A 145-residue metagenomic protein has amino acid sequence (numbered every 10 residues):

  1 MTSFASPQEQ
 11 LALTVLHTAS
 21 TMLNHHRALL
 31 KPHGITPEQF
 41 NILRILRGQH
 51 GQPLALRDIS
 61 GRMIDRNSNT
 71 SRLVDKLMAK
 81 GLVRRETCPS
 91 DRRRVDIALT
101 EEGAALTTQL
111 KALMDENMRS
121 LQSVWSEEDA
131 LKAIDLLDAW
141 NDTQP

Functional and structural regions predicted by a protein language model:
M1-F4, E127-P145: C-terminal regulatory/oligomerization modules of transcriptional regulators
M1-H33, K80: N-terminal leader segment of winged-helix/HTH proteins
T14, N41-I45, A105, K132: Pre-recognition alpha-helix immediately N-terminal to the DNA-recognition helix within helix-turn-helix or winged-helix
L16, S20, R44-G51, K111 (+1 more regions): Short, locally clustered residues in the helix-turn-helix/winged-helix DNA-binding domain
H25-R66: N-terminal helix-turn-helix DNA-binding core of bacterial DNA-binding proteins
L56, V74-D75: Short, hydrophobic-biased segments on the C-terminal half of alpha helices that form "recognition helices"
D75-K132: Charged, amphipathic alpha-helical coiled-coil/dimerization segments
